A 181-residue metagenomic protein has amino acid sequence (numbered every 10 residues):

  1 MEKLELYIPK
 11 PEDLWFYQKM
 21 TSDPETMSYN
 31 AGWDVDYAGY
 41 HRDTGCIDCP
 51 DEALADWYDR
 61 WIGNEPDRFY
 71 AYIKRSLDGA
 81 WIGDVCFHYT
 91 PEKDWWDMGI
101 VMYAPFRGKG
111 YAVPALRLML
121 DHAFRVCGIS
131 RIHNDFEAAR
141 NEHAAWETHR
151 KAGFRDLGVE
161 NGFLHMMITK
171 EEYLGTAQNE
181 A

Functional and structural regions predicted by a protein language model:
M1-P105, R155-A181: GNAT-family acyltransferases
R60-W61, H122, V126: A generic secondary-structure signal
Y103, H133-W146: Conserved beta-strand-loop-alpha-helix junction that forms the acyl-donor binding cleft
F106, G110-M119: Conserved acetyl-CoA pyrophosphate-binding loop and the N-cap/start of the following alpha-helix in GNAT-like
K109, R125-S130: Short coil/turn segments at alpha/beta junctions that flank glycine-rich nucleotide-binding fingerprints
F124, F154-R155: Beta-rich extracellular carbohydrate-active architectures
E147-H149, F154: Conserved active-site tyrosine of GNAT-family acetyltransferases
